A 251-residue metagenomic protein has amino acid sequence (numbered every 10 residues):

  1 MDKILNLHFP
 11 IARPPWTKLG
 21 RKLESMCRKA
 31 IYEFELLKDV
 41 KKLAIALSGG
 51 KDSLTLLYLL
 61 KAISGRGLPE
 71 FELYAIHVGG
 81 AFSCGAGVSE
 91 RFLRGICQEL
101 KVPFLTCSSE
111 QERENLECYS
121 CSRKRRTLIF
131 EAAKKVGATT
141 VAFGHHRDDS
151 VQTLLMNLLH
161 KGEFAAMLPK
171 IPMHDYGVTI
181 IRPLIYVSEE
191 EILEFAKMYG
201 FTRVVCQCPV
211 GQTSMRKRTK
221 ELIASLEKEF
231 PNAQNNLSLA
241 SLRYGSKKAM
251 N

Functional and structural regions predicted by a protein language model:
D2-Q152, H160, E190-M198, K248: ATP-dependent adenylation/nucleotidyltransferase module used to activate substrates
L19, L23, S89, S188 (+3 more regions): Alpha-helical structural motif
I45-L47, K220-I223, Y244: Amphipathic alpha-helical segments that form the core helices of the histone-fold
I63, Y119-E131, K161-A166, R218-N235: Short, structured secondary-structure boundary patches
G79-A81, E110-E112, M173, Y186 (+2 more regions): Short, solvent-exposed coil/turn elements at secondary-structure transition points
T140-V141, D148-K228: Catalytic subdomain that performs nucleotidyl-dependent activation
S214, N232-N251: A short, charged, Gly/Pro-tolerant segment at domain boundaries
